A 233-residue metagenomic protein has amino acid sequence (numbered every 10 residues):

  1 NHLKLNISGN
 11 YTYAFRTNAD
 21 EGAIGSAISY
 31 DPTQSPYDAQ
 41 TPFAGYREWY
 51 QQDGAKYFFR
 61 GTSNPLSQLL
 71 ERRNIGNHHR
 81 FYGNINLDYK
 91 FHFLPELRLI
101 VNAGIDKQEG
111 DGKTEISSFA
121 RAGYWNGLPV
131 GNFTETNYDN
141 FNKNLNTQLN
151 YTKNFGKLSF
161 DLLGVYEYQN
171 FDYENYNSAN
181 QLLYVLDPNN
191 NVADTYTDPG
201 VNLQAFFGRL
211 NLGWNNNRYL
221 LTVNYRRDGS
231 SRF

Functional and structural regions predicted by a protein language model:
N1, Y89-L97: A conserved hydrophobic secondary-structure block that centers on an alpha-helix together with its immediately flanking
H2-Y82, R98-Q204, N216, R232-F233: Surface-exposed loop/interface segments of Gram-negative outer-membrane beta-barrel transport/assembly proteins
L87-F91, Y151-K153, L212-W214: Residue-level signature of outer-membrane beta-barrel architecture
R209-N211, L220-N224: Exposed, low-structure sequence patches enriched in small/polar residues
T222-F233: Transmembrane beta-strand segments that form the barrel wall of outer-membrane beta-barrel proteins
